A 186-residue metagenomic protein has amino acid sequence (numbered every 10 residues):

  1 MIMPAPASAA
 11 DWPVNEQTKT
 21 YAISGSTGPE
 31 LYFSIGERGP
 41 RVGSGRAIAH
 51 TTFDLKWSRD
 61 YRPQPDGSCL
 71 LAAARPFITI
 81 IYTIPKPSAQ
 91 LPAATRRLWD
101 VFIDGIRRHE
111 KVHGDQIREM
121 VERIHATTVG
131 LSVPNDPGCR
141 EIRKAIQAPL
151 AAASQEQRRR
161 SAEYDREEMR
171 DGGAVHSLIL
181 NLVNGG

Functional and structural regions predicted by a protein language model:
M1-I2: Gram-negative bacterial Sec-dependent N-terminal signal peptides
A5-A9: Sec/Tat signal peptide C-region and signal peptidase I cleavage site
D11-Q90, P134-G186: Metalloprotease/metallohydrolase-associated module, dominated by Zn2+-dependent proteases
R97: Phosphate/adenylate-binding glycine loop and adjacent helical scaffold
G105-I117: Active-site recognition of the HExxH zinc-binding catalytic motif
R118-V129: Membrane-interfacial alpha-helical segments at the cytosolic side of multi-pass membrane proteins
